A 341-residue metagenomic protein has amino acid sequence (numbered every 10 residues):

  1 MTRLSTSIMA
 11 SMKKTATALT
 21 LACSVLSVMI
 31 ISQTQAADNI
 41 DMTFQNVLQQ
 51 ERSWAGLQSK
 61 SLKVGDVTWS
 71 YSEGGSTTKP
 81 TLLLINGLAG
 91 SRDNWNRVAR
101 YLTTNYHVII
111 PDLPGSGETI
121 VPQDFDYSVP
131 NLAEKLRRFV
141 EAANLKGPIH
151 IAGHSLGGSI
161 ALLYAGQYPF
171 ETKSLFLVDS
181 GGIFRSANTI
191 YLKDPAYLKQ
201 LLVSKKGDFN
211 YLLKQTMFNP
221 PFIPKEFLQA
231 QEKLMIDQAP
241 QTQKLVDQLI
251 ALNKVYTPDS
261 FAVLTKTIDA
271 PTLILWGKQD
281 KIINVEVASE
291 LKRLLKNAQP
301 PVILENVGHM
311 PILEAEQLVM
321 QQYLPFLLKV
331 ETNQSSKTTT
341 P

Functional and structural regions predicted by a protein language model:
T2-A18, C23-T81, T104-Y106, L328-P341: Alpha/beta-hydrolase fold catalytic core
G65, S72, I110-A152: Active-site loop/oxyanion-hole signature of alpha/beta-hydrolase fold enzymes
E73-E118: Conserved HGGG/HGGXW glycine-rich cap/lid loop of the alpha/beta-hydrolase fold
G166-Q167, K173-K205: Flexible "cap/lid" loop of the alpha/beta hydrolase fold
N188-L192, V203-K266: Conserved alpha/beta-hydrolase catalytic His-Asp/Glu region
F261, A270, N284-K292: Short alpha-helix in the alpha/beta-hydrolase fold that links the catalytic acid
I268, I274-W276, D280: Short beta-strand/loop motif that positions the catalytic acidic residue of the alpha/beta-hydrolase fold
A298-P341: Catalytic active-site module of serine/aspartate enzymes centered on a nucleophile-bearing elbow/loop
